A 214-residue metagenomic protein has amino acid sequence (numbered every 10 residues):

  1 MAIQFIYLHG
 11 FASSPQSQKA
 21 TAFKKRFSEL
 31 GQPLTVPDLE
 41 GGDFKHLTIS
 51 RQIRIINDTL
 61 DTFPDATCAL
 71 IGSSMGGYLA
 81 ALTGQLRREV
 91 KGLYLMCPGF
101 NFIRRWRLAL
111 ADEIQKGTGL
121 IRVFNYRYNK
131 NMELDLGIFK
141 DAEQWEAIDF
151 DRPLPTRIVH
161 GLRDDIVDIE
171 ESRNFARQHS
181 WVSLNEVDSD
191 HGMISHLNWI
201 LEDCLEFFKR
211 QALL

Functional and structural regions predicted by a protein language model:
A2-G41: Short, surface-exposed "cap/lid" segments of acyl-processing enzymes
Y7-F11, I71, M96, V159: Short hydrophobic segments within beta-strands
S17-K24, S50, I169-R173: Short, surface-exposed alpha-helical segments at coil->helix boundaries
F27, T83-R87: Aromatic pocket-lining residues of Rossmann-like dinucleotide-binding sites
D43-F63: Alpha/beta-hydrolase active-site loop
I71-A80: Gly/Ala-rich beta-loop-alpha elbow adjacent to hydrolase catalytic centers
V90-Q178, V182-L214: The alpha/beta-hydrolase serine catalytic core
